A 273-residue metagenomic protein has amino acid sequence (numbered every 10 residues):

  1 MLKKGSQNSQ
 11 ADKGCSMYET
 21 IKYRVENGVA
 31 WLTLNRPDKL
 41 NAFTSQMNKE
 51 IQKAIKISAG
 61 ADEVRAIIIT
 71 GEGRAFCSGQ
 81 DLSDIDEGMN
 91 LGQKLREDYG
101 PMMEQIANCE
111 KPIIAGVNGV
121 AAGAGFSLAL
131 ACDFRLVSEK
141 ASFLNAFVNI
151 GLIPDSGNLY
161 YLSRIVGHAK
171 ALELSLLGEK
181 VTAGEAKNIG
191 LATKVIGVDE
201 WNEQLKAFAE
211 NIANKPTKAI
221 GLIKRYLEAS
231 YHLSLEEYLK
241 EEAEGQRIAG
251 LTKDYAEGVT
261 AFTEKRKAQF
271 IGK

Functional and structural regions predicted by a protein language model:
L2, D12-E72, E104: Conserved CoA-thioester-binding segment of acyl-CoA-metabolizing enzymes
Q7-Q10: Low-complexity, intrinsically disordered or signal/transmembrane-proximal segments
Y18, E104-K218, A243, R247 (+3 more regions): Crotonase-fold acyl-CoA enzyme core
L32, R36, I51, I69 (+7 more regions): Terminal peptide-recognition signature
K56, E63, G71-Q105, A121: Glycine- (often His-adjacent) and acidic-residue-rich active-site loop that binds/positions the CoA thioester
K224-L233: Short, charged, surface-exposed hinge/linker loops at domain edges that act as mobile lids or interdomain connectors
Y231, K267-K273: Short C-terminal tail/terminal secondary-structure segment of NAD(P)H-dependent dehydrogenase/reductase domains
